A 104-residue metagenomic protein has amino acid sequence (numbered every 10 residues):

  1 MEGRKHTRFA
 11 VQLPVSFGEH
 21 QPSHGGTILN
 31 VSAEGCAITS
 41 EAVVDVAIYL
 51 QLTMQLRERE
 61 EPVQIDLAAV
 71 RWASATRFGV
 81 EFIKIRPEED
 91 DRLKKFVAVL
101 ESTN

Functional and structural regions predicted by a protein language model:
M1-N104: Structured alpha-helical
